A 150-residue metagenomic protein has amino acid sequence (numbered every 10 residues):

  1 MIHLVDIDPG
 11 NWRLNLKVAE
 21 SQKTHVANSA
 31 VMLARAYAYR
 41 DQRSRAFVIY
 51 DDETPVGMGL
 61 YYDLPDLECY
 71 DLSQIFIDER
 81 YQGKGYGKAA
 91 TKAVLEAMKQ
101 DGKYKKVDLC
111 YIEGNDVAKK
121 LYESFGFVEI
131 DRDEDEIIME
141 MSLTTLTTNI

Functional and structural regions predicted by a protein language model:
I2-S73, D78-R80, T91, A97 (+2 more regions): Acetyl-CoA-dependent GNAT
D78-R80, K84, E113-G114: Active-site acidic-Proline motif in GNAT/NAT acetyltransferases
K88, E113-I130: Conserved active-site alpha-helix within GNAT-family acetyltransferase domains
M98-C110: Conserved GNAT acetyl-CoA-binding A-motif
K106, E123-I130, I138-M141: Short, Lys/Arg-rich amphipathic alpha-helical interaction segments that bind nucleic acids or acidic protein surfaces
D108-K119, D135-I137: Conserved beta-strand-loop-alpha-helix junction that forms the acyl-donor binding cleft
I138-I150: Terminal substrate-recognition subdomain of acyl/acetyltransferases
